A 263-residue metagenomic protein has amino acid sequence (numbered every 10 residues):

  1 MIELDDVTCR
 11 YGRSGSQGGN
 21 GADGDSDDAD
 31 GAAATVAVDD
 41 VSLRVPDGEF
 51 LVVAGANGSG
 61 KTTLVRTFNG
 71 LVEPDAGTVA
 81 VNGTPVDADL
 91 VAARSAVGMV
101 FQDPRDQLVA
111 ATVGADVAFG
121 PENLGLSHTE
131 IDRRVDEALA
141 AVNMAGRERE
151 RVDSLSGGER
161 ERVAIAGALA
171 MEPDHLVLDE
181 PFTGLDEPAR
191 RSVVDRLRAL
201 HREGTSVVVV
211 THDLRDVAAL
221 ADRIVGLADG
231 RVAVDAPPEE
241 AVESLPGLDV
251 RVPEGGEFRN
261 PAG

Functional and structural regions predicted by a protein language model:
N69: Helix-to-loop junction immediately C-terminal to a conserved catalytic motif
G77-A88, A93: Conserved ABC transporter NBD signature motif
T129-R147: Conserved ABC ATPase "signature" region
A168-A170: ABC ATPase C-loop
L176-E180: Catalytic Walker B motif of ABC-type/P-loop ATPase nucleotide-binding domains
T211-H212: H-loop/switch region of ABC-family ATPase nucleotide-binding domains
V217-A219: A short, surface-exposed alpha-helical micro-motif characterized by mixed small hydrophobic and charged/polar residues
R231-V252: Conserved beta-strand-loop-alpha-helix hinge in the C-terminal portion of ABC ATPase nucleotide-binding domains
